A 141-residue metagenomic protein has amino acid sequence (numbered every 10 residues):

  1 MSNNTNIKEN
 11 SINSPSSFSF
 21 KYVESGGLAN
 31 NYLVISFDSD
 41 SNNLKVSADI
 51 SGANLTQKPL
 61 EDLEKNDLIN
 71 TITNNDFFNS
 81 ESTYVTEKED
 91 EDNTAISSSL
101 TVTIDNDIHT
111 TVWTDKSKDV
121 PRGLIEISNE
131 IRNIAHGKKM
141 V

Functional and structural regions predicted by a protein language model:
S2-G27, T83-V141: Short, well-ordered, aromatic-rich surface patches in folded extracellular/luminal domains
S16-F18, I35, D76: Short non-domain terminal segments
L28-Y32: Short N-terminal binding/cap micro-motifs at the start of the first secondary-structure element
L33-S36, T56-D62, D107-S117: Short amphipathic beta-strand/extended segments with alternating polar/hydrophobic composition
V34-V46, N93-S98: A short, structured beta-strand/loop element
I35-F37, L60, L68, I72 (+3 more regions): Generic hydrophobic secondary-structure signal
D40-I50, D107-V112: Short, well-ordered strand-loop elements centered on a beta-strand within folded domains, enriched for acidic residues
K45-S80: A short-motif feature that recognizes glycine-rich, charge-decorated loops that bind or process nucleotide phosphates
